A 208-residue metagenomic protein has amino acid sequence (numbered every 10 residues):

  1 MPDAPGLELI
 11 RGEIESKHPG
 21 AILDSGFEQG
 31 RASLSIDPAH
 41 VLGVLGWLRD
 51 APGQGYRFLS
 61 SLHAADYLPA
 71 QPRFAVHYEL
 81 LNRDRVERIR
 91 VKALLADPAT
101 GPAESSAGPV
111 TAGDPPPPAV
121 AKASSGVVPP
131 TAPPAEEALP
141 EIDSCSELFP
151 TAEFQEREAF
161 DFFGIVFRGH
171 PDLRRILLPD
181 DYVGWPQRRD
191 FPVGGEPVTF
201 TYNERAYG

Functional and structural regions predicted by a protein language model:
M1-G208: Terminal low-complexity/charged segments
